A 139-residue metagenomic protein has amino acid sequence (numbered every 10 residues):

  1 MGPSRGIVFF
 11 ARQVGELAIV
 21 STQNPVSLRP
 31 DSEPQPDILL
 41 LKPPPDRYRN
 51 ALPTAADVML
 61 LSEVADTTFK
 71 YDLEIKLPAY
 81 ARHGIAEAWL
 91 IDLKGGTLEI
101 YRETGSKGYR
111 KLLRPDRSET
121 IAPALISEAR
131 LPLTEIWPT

Functional and structural regions predicted by a protein language model:
M1-T139: Gly/Pro/Ser/Thr-rich low-complexity, intrinsically disordered segments predominantly at protein N-termini
